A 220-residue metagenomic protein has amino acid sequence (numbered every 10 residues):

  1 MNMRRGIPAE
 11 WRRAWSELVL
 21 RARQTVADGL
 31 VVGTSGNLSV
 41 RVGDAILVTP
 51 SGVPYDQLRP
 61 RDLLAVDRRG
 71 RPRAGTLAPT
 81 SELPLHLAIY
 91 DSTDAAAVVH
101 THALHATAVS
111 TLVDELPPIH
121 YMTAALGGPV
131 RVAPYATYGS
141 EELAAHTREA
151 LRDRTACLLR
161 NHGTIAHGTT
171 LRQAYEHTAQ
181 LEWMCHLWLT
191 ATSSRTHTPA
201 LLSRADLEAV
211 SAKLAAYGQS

Functional and structural regions predicted by a protein language model:
M1-S220: Glycine-rich flexible loops
